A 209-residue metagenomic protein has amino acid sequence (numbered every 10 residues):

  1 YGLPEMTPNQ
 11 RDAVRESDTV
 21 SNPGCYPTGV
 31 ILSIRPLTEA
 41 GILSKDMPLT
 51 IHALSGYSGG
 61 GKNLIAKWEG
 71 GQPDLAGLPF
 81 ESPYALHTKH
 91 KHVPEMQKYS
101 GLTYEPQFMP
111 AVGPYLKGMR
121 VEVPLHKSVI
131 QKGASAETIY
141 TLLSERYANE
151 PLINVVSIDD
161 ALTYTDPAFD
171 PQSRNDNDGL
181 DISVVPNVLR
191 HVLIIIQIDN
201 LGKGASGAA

Functional and structural regions predicted by a protein language model:
Y1-Y84, V185-V188: N-terminal Rossmann-like NAD(P) cofactor-binding subdomain of oxidoreductases, focused on the glycine-rich
R11-V14, I42-S44, S100, Y115 (+1 more regions): Solvent-exposed alpha-helices and their adjacent loops that cap or buttress functional pockets in soluble metabolic
E16, M119-V121, R190-V192: Short amphipathic alpha-helical segments
G24-Y26, H52-G59, T88, P110-L116 (+1 more regions): Glycine-rich beta-alpha junction loops
C25-L32, H87-P94, A134, T138 (+3 more regions): Conserved active-site and cofactor/substrate-binding residues in soluble primary-metabolism enzymes
T88-L116, R120-E122: Oxyanion-binding "anion nests"
P124-A208: C-terminal active-site/capping subdomain that shapes the small-molecule cofactor and substrate pocket of enzyme
